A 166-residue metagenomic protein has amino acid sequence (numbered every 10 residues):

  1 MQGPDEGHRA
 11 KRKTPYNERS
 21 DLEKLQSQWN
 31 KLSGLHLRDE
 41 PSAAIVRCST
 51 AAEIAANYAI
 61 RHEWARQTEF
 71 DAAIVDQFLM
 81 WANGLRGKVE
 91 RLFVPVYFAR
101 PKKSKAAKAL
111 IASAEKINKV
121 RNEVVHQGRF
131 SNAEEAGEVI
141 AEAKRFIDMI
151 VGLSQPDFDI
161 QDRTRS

Functional and structural regions predicted by a protein language model:
G3-D5, K11-P101, P156-S166: Amphipathic alpha-helical interface elements
R19-E23, R100-S166: Charge-enriched, short contiguous segments at helix-coil
